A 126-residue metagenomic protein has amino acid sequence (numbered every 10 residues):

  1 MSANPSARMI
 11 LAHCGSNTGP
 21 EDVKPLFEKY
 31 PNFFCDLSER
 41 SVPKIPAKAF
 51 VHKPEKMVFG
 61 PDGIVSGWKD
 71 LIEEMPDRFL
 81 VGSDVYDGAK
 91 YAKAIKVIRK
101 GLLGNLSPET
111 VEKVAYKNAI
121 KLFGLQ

Functional and structural regions predicted by a protein language model:
M1-L80: Catalytic pocket-lining loop regions of alpha/beta-barrel enzymes, especially the amidohydrolase/enolase/GH5 lineages
S41-V42, V85-D87: Short histidine/acidic/glycine/proline-rich micro-motifs that form metal- and phosphate-coordinating active-site loops
S66, D70, E74-L80, Y86-Q126: Mid-to-C-terminal alpha-helical segments outside catalytic/metal-binding sites
